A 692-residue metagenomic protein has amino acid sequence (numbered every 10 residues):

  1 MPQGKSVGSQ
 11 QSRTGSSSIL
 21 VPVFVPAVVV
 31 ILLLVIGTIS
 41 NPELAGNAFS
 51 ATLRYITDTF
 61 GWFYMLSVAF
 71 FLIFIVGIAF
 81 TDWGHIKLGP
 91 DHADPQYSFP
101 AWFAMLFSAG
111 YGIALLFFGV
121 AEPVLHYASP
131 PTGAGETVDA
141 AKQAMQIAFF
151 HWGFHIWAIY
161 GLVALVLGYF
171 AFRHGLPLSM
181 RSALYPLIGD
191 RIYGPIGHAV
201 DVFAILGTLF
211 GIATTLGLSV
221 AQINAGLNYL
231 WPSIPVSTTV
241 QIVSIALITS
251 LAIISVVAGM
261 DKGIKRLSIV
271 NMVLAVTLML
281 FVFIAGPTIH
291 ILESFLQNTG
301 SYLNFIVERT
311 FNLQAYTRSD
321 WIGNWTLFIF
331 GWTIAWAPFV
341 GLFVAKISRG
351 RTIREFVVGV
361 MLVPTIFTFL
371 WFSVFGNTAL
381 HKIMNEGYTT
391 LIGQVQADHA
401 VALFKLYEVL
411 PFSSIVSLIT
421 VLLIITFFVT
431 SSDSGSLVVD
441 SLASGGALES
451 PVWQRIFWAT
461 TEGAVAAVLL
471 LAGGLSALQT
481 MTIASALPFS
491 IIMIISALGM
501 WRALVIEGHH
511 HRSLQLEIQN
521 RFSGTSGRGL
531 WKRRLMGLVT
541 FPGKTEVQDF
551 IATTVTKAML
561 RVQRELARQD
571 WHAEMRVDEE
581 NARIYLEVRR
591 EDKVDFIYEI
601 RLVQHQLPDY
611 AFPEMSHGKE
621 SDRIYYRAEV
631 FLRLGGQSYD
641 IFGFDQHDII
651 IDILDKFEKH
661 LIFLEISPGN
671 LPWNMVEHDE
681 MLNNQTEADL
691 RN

Functional and structural regions predicted by a protein language model:
P2, P26-S40, M65-I73, W231-A258 (+3 more regions): Transmembrane alpha-helical segments of multi-pass small-molecule transport proteins
P2-A140: N-terminal alpha-helical transmembrane segments of multi-pass membrane transport and channel/translocase proteins
P2-S18, P177-P195, S219-V243, A275-L278 (+3 more regions): Helix-loop-helix connectors at the membrane interface of multi-pass transporters/channels
K5-T14, N47-L53, F80-F99, V124-I147 (+4 more regions): Flexible loop linkers connecting adjacent transmembrane helices in multi-pass alpha-helical membrane transporters
S9-S17, N41-I56, I75-Q96, M145-H151 (+7 more regions): Membrane-water interface regions at transmembrane-helix termini and the short interhelical loops of multi-pass membrane
R13-P22, T57-G61, D91-A109, A144-F154 (+5 more regions): Transmembrane-helix boundary/entry motifs in multi-pass membrane transporters
T14-V25, V29-I39, L72-V76, Y111-L115 (+5 more regions): Helix-loop-helix module between adjacent transmembrane segments
A204-R351, V358, V363-L418: Membrane-embedded translocation segments of transport machinery
